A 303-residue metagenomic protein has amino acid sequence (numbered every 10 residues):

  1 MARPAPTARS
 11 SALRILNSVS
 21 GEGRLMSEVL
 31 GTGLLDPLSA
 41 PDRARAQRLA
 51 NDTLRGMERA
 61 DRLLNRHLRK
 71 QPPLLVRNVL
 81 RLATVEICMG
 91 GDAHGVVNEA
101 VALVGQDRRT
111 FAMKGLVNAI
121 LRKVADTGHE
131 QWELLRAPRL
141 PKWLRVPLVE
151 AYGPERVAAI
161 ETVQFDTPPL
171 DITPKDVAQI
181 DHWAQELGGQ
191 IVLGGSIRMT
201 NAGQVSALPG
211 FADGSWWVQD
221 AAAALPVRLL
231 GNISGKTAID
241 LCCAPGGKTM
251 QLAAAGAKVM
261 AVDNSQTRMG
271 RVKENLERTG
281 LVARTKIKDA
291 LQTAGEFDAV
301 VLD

Functional and structural regions predicted by a protein language model:
M1-D303: S-adenosylmethionine
